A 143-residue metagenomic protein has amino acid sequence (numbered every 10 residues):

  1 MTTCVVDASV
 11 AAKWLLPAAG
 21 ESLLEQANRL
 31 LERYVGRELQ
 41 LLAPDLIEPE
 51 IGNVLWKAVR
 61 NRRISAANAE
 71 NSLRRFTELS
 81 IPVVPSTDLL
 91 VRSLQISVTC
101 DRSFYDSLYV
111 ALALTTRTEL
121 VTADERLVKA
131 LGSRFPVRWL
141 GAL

Functional and structural regions predicted by a protein language model:
M1-L46, A58-N71, L143: Short, well-structured N-terminal submotif of metal-dependent ribonuclease cores
M1-T3, R102, V110-L143: Acidic, PIN/NYN-like endoribonuclease modules and their adjacent C-terminal/linker elements
V10-A11, I47, L89, Y109 (+1 more regions): Alpha-helix capping/helix-boundary segments
R33, I96, L112: Hydrophobic/aromatic ligand-binding patch that stacks against planar heteroaromatic rings of cofactors or nucleotides
E38-L41, I81, T115-E119: Short active-site oxyanion
P44, Y105, A123: Replace "coordinates the UDP/GDP/TDP-sugar" with "coordinates nucleotide-activated sugar donors
D45-E48, N68-T99: Acidic catalytic patch
